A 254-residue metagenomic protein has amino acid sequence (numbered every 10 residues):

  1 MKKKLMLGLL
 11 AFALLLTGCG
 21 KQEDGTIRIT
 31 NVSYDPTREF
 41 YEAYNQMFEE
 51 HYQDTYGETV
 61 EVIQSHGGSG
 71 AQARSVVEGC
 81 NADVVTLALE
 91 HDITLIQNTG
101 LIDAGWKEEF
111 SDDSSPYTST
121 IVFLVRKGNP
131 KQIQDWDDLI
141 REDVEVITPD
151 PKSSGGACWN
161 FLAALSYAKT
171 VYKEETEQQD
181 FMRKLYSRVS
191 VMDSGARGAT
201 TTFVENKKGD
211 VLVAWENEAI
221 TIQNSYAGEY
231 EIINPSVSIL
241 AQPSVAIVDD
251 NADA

Functional and structural regions predicted by a protein language model:
M1-G8: Positively charged n-region of N-terminal signal peptides that target proteins for export
A11-A13, D92, N217-A219: Alpha-helix capping/helix-boundary segments
L14-G18: C-terminal motif of bacterial Sec signal peptides marking the signal peptidase cleavage site
Q22-S153: N-terminal segment of the mature folded domain
V32-Y34, V125-K127, E145-V171, L185-V189 (+1 more regions): Short beta-strand->loop
W106-P116, Q223-I239, I247-D250: Short beta-strand->loop
I121-N129, A241-A254: A bilobed periplasmic-binding-protein/Venus flytrap-type ligand-binding module shared by bacterial periplasmic
V171-S236: Ligand-binding pocket segment of bilobal, Venus flytrap-like solute-binding proteins
